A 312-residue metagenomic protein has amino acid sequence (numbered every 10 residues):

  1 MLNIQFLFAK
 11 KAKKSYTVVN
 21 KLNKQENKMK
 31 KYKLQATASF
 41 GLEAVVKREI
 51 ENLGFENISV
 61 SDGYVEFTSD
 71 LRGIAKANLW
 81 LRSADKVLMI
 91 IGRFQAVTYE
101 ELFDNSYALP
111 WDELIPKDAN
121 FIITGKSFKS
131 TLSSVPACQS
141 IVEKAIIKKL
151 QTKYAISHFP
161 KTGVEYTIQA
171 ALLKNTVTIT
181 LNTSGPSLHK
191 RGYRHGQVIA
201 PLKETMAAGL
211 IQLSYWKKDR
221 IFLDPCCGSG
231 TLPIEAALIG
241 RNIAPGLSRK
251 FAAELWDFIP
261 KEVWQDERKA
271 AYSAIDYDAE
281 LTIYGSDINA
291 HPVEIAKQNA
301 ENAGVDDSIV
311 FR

Functional and structural regions predicted by a protein language model:
N3, L7-K10, K14-E26: Short, positively charged and aromatic/hydrophobic N-terminal segments
Q25-N27, E113, S273-D276: Short boundary motifs at domain starts and secondary-structure transition points
K30-Y166: Non-catalytic nucleic-acid substrate-recognition regions in nucleic-acid-modifying enzymes
Y32-L42, V46-R48, T68-R82, L172-K217 (+1 more regions): S-adenosyl-L-methionine
N120-I122, T167, T176, S308-V310: Residues at or immediately flanking beta-strands
K126-F128, L188-Y193, I275-Y277: Short glycine/proline-rich turn/loop motifs
P160-T162, Q169-A171, I275: Replace "in large, NTP-powered and nucleic-acid-processing enzymes" with "in large, NTP-powered factors and other
L202-R312: Conserved S-adenosyl-L-methionine
